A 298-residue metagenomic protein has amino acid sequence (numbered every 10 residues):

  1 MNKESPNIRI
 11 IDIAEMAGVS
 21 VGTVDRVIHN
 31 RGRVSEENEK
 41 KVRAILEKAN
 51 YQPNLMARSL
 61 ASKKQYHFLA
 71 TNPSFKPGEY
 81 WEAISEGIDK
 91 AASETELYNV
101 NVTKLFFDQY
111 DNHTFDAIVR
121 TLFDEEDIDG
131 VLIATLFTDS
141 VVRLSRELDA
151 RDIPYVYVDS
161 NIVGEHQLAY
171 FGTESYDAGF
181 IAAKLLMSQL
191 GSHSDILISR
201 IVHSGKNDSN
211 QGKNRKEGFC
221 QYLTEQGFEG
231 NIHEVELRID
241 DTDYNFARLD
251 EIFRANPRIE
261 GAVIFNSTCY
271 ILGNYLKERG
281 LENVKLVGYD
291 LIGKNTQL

Functional and structural regions predicted by a protein language model:
M1-S62: N-terminal helix-turn-helix DNA-binding module of bacterial transcription factors
P53-A117: Amphipathic helical "hinge" segments at domain boundaries
P73-E82, T103-F115, G172-A178, R200-C220 (+3 more regions): Hinge/beta->alpha junction and helix N-cap segments in small-molecule ligand-binding domains
E94-Y98, R151, L223-G230, K277-V284: Short helix-capping segments at alpha-helix termini
G130, D152-V156, A169, D195 (+1 more regions): Proline-centered loop/turn at the N-terminus of a beta-strand
G130-D149, H233-K294: Hydrophobic alpha-helical
F137-D177, I292-Q297: Flexible loop/hinge segments that line or gate small-molecule binding clefts
Y170-I196, N245-F246, K294-L298: Hydrophobic alpha-helical segments within soluble ligand-binding/sensing domains
